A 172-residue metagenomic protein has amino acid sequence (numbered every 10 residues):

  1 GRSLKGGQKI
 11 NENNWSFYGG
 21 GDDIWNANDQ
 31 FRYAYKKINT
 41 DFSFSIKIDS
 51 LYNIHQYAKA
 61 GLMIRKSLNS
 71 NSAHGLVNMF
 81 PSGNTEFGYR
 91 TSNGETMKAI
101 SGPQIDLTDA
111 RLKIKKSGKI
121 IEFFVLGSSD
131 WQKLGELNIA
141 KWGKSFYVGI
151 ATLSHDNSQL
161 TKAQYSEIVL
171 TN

Functional and structural regions predicted by a protein language model:
G1-N172: Extracellular glycan-recognition regions
